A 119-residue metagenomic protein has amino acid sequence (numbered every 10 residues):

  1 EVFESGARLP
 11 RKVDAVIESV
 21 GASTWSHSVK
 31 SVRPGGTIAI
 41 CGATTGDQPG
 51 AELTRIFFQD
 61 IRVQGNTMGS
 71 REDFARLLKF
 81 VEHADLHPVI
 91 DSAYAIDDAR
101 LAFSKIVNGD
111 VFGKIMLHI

Functional and structural regions predicted by a protein language model:
E1-W25: Adenosine-nucleotide cofactor-binding segment
A7, V20, T44, G69-E72 (+1 more regions): Short beta->alpha linker loops
A15, G36-I40, I115: Conserved catalytic-site loops of classical short-chain dehydrogenases/reductases
S23-R33: Rossmann-fold NAD(P) dinucleotide-binding segment
W25-S26, P49, F74, R100: Short, well-ordered alpha-helical microsegments
R33-P34, V111: Short conserved AdoMet
P34-A39, G50-S92: Rossmann-fold dehydrogenase core element
R71-I119: C-terminal hydrophobic helical "lid"/dimerization subdomain of Rossmann-like NAD(P)H-dependent oxidoreductases
